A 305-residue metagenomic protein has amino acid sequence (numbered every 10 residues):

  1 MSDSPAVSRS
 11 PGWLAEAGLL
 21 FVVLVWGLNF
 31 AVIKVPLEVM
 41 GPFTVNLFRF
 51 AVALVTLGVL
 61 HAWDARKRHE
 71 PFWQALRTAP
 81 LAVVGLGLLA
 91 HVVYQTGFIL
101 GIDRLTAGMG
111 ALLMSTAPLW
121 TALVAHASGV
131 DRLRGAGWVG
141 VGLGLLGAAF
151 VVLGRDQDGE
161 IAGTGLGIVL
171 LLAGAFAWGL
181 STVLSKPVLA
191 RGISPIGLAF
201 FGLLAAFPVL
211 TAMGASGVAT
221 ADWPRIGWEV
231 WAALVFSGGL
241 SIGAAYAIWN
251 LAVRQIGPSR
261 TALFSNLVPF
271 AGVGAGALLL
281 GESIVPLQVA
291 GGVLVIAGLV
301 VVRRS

Functional and structural regions predicted by a protein language model:
S2-L47, G58-L60, G159-P187, P208-V209: Glycine-/small-residue-enriched transmembrane alpha-helix faces in small-molecule transporters and effluxers
L14-V22, E70-L100, L166-G174, W223-A244 (+2 more regions): Loop-to-transmembrane-helix transition segments
L24-V55, E70, L100, T106-M109 (+2 more regions): Juxtamembrane helix-loop-helix junctions in multi-pass membrane proteins
V25, N29-F30, G58-M114, F150 (+1 more regions): Specific transmembrane alpha-helical segments of multi-pass solute transporters/efflux pumps, especially DMT/EamA
N29, A51-T56, L113-A127, G142 (+4 more regions): Alpha-helical transmembrane segments of compact multi-pass small-molecule transporters, enriched in specific families
N46-F48, H91, Q95, G110-T116 (+2 more regions): Helix-helix packing/entry segments at the starts of transmembrane helices
A51, L57, L133-R155, N266 (+2 more regions): Hydrophobic transmembrane alpha-helices of multi-pass small-molecule transport proteins
L57, T121-L123, A127, V141 (+2 more regions): Transmembrane alpha-helical segments that form core, pore/gating elements of small-molecule transporters/exporters
